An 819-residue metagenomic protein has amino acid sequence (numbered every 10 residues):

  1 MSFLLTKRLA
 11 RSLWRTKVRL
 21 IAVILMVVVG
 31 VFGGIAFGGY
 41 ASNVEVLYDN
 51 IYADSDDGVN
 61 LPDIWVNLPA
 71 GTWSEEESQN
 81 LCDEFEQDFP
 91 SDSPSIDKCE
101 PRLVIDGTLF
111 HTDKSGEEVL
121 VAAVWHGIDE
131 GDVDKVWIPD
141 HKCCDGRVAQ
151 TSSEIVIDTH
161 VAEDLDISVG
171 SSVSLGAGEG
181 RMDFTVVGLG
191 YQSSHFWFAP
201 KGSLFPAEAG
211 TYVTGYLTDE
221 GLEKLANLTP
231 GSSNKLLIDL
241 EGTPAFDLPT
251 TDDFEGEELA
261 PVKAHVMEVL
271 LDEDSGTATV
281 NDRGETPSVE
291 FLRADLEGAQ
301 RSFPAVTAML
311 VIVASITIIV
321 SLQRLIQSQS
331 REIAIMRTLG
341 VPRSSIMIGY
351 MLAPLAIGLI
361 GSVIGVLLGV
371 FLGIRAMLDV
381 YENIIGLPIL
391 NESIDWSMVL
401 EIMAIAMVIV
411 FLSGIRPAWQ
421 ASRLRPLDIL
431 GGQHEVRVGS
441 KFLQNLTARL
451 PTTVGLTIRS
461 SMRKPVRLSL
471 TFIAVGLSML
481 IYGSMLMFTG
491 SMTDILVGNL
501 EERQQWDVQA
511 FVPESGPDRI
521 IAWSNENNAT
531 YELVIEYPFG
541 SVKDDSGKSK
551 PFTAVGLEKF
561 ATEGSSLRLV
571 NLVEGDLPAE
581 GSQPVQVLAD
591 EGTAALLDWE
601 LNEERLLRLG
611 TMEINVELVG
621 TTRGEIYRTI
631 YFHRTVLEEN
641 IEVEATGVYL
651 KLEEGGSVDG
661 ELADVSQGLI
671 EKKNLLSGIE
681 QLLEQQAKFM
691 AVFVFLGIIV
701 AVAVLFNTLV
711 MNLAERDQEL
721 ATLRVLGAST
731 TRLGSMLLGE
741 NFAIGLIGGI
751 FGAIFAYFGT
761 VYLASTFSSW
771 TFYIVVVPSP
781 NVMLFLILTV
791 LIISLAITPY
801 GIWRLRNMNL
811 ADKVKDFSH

Functional and structural regions predicted by a protein language model:
M1-F32, M351, L355, V438-L477 (+4 more regions): N-terminal Sec/SRP start-transfer signal
S2-V23, V27-I312, R324, R343 (+4 more regions): Membrane transport/envelope proteins' first extracytoplasmic loop
F3, R423-S440, R806-H819: Short cytosolic juxtamembrane segments of multi-pass membrane proteins
T16, I316-G358, V704-A743: Interfacial "coupling" helices/loops that link adjacent transmembrane helices in transporter permeases
D57-E75, T452-E580, L588-G592, E603 (+1 more regions): Juxtamembrane segments of multi-pass membrane proteins
K114-D164, E526-T530, V534-E604, N615 (+1 more regions): Short beta-strand boundary microenvironments
I319-R324, R331, L355-L387, S397-R423 (+3 more regions): Small-residue-rich transmembrane alpha-helices
L468, T646-K651, D664-T760, A764-S765 (+4 more regions): C-terminal transmembrane helical bundles of large multi-pass transporters and their helix-start/helix-kink determinants
